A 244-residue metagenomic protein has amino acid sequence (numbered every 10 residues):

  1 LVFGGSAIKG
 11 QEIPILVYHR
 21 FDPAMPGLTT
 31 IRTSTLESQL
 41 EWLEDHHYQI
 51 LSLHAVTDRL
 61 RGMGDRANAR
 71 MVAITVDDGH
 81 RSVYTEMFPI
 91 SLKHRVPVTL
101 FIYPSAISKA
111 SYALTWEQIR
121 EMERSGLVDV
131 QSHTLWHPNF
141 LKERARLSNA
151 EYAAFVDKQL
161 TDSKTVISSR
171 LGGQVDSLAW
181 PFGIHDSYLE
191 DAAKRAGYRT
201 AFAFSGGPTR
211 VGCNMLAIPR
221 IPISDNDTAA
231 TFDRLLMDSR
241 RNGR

Functional and structural regions predicted by a protein language model:
V2-V72, D227, R234-R244: N-terminal pre-catalytic segment of deacetylase/amide-hydrolase enzymes
Q11-P26, A69-V72, H80-R81, E86-D186 (+1 more regions): Metal-dependent polysaccharide deacetylase catalytic core of the NodB/CE4 family, i.e., the active-site-bearing domain
Y48, V96, Y198: Short phosphate-binding/catalytic loops that engage adenosine nucleotides
A55, T75-H80: Substrate-binding cleft of extracellular glycoside hydrolase catalytic domains
S125, Y198-G207: Acidic, His- and aromatic-enriched active-site or binding-groove loops in soluble protein domains that engage sugars
I184-T200: Short, electropositive alpha-helical surface patch
G207, G212-L235: A cross-kingdom marker for long, charged
